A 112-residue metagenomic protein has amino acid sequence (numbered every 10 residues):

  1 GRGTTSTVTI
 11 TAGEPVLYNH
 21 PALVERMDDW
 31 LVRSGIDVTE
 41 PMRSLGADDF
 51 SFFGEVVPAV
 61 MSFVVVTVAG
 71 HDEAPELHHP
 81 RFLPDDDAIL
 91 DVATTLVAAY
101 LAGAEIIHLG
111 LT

Functional and structural regions predicted by a protein language model:
G1-T112: Metal-dependent amide/peptide-bond hydrolase catalytic core, centered on the "pita-bread" metallohydrolase fold
